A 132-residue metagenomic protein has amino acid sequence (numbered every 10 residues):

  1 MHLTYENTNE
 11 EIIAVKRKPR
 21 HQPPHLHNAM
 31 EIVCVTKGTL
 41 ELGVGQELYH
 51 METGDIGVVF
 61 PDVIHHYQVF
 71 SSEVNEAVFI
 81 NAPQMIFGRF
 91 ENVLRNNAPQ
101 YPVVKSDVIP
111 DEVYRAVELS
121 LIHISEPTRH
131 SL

Functional and structural regions predicted by a protein language model:
M1-E52, I56: Generic protein-terminus/edge-of-domain signal
M1-I13, P61-L121: A hydrophobic/aromatic-rich effector-binding and dimerization subdomain of bacterial HTH-type transcriptional regulators
H21-P23, P61, E126: A composition/secondary-structure signal for short, hydrophobic, low-basic-content segments with alpha-helix propensity
H25-H27, H65, H123: Histidine-centered divalent metal-coordination motifs
A29-E31, V69, P127: Alpha-helical and His/Cys-centered functional microenvironments
E41, H66, H130: Detector for the N-terminal beta1/A-loop initiation region of ABC nucleotide-binding domains
G54-V59, I124: Conserved active-site tyrosine of GNAT-family acetyltransferases
I122-L132: Single conserved hydrophobic/aromatic residue that forms the stacking wall/gate of nucleotide- or nucleobase-binding
